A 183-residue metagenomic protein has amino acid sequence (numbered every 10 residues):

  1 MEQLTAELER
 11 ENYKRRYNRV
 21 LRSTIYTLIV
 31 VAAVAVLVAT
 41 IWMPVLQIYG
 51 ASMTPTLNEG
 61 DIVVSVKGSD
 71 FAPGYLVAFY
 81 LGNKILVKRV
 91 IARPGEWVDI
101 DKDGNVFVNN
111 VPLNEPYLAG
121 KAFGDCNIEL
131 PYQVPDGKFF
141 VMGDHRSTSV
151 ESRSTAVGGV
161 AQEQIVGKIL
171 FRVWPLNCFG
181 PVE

Functional and structural regions predicted by a protein language model:
M1-L86, V160-Q164, K168-E183: Protein maturation boundaries and topogenic segments
Y49, P94, K102, M142-D144: A secondary-structure boundary/capping signal
T54-P55, V90, V98, P131-Q133 (+1 more regions): Short secondary-structure boundary/capping segments
G60-D61, Y75, E96, K138 (+1 more regions): Structural motif
D70-N109, L113: Extracytoplasmic/periplasmic/luminal assembly and interaction segments in envelope/secretory/respiratory proteins
E96-D101, K121-I128: Short, surface-exposed linear segments at secondary-structure transitions and domain or protein termini
V108-C126: PP2C/PPM family metal-dependent serine/threonine protein phosphatase catalytic domain, recognizing the conserved
N127-E183: Beta-strand-rich cores of mature extracytoplasmic or soluble domains
